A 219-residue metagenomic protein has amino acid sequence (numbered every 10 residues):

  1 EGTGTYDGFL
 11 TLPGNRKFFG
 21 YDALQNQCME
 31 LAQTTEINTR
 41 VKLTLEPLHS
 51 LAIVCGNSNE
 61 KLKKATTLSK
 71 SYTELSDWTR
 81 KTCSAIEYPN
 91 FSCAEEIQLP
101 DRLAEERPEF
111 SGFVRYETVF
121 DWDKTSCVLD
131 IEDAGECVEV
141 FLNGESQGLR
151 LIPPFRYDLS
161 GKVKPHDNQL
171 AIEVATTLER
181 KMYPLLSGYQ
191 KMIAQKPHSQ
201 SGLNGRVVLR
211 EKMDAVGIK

Functional and structural regions predicted by a protein language model:
E1-P13, L48, Y116: Carbohydrate-binding surface patches
F9-L10, F120-N143, L170-E173: Aromatic-lined ligand-binding clefts that engage carbohydrates, nucleic acids, or primary amines
N15-T39, G135, F141-Y157: Solvent-exposed beta-strand/loop surfaces of large extracellular or lumenal domains
I37-K63: C-terminal beta-strand-rich structural cap/linker in extracellular carbohydrate-active enzymes
T39-V41, L51, V114-T118, P153-Y157: Short strand-edge motifs at loop-to-beta-strand transitions and within beta-strands of extracellular beta-rich domains
K42-L45, L159-V163: Short, flexible loop/turn segments at beta-strand junctions in immunoglobulin-like and fibronectin type III
L51, C127, H166-N168: Exposed beta-strand face motif in extracellular beta-rich ectodomains
K61-F113, V163-K219: An acidic-aromatic loop/edge-strand motif
